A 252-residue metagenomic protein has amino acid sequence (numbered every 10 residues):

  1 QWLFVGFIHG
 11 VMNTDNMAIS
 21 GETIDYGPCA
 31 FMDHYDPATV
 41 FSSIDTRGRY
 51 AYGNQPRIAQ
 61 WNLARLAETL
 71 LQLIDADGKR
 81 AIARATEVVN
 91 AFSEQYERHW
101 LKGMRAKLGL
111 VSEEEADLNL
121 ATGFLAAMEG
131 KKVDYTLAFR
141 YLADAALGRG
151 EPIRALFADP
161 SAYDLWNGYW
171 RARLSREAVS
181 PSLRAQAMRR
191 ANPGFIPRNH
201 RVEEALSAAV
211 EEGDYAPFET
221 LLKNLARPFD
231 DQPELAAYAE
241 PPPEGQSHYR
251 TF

Functional and structural regions predicted by a protein language model:
Q1: Conserved PLP-enzyme active-site core in the AAT-like
F4-H9, N13-Q72: Catalytic activation segment of kinase domains across protein kinase-like and atypical kinase folds
T46-F252: Regulatory N- and C-terminal appendages and interdomain linkers associated with kinase/kinase-like NTP transferase
